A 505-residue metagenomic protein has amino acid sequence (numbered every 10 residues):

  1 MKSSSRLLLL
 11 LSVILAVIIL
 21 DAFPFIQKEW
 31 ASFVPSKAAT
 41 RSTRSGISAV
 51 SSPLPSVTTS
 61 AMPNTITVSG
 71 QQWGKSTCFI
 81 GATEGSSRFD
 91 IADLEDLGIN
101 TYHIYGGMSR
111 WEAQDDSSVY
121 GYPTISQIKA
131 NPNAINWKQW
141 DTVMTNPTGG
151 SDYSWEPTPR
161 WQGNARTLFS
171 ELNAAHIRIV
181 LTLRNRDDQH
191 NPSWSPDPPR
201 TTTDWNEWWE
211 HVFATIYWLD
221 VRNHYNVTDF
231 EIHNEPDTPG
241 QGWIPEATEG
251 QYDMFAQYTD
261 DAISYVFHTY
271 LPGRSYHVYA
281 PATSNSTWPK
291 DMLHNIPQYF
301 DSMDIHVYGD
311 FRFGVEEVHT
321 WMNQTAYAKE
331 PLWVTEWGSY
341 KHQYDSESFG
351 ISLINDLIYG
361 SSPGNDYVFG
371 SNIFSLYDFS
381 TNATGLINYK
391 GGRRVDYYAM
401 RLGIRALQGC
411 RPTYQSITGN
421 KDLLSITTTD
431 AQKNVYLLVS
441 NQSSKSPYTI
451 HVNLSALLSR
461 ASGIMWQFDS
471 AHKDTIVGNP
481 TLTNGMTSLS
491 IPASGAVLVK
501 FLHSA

Functional and structural regions predicted by a protein language model:
K2-R88: Mature N-terminal, pre-catalytic/accessory segment of carbohydrate-active enzymes
P63-V68, S87-D90, Q162-T167, V212-A214 (+4 more regions): Alpha-helical scaffolding within the catalytic cores of extracellular/periplasmic polymer-degrading hydrolases
L97-F300, D304-F313: Substrate-binding cleft and catalytic face of glycoside hydrolase catalytic domains, especially the flexible beta-alpha
S302, H306-T381, N388-A406, Q442-S444 (+1 more regions): Catalytic-core region of carbohydrate-active enzymes that cleave or remodel glycosidic bonds
N420-S459, V497-L498: Carbohydrate-binding surface patches
S455-D474: Solvent-exposed beta-hairpin/edge-strand motifs
P480-A505: C-terminal beta-strand-rich structural cap/linker in extracellular carbohydrate-active enzymes
